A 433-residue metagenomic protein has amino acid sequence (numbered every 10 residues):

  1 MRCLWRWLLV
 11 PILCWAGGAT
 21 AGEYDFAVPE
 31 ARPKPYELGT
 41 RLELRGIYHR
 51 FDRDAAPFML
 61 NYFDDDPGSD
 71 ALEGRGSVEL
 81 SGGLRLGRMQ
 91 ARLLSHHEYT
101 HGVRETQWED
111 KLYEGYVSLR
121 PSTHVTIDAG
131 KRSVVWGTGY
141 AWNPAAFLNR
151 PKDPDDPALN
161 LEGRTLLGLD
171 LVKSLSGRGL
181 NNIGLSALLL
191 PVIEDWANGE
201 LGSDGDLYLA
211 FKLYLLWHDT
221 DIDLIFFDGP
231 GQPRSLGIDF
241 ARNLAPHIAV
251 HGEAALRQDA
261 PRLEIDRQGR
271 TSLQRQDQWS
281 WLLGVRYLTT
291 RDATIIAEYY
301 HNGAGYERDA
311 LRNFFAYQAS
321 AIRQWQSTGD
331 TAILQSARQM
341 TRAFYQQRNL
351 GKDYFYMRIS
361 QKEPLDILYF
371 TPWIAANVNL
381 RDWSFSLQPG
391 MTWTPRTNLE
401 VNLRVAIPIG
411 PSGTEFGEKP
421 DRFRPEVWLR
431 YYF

Functional and structural regions predicted by a protein language model:
V28-M59, M89-L93, I183-A187, P372: Transmembrane beta-strand segments of Gram-negative outer membrane beta-barrel proteins
T40-L42, L93, A129, L169 (+10 more regions): Membrane-embedded beta-strand positions of outer-membrane beta-barrel proteins
L44-D52, L86-R88, S95-H101, S133-V135 (+10 more regions): Transmembrane beta-strands of outer-membrane beta-barrel pores
D70-G76, W108-Y113, L161-T165, G205-L209 (+5 more regions): Residues that define the transmembrane beta-barrel architecture of outer-membrane proteins
G76, S81-G184, L188-L190, L215 (+1 more regions): Outer membrane beta-barrel
G87-L93, H124-I127, S176-L185, W217-L224 (+4 more regions): Repeated loop/turn-to-beta-strand initiation elements of outer-membrane beta-barrel proteins
G237, A249-D366, I374-A376, F416-E418: Extracellular/periplasmic loop regions
F355-I359, V405, K419-F433: Outer-membrane beta-barrel "beta-signal"
